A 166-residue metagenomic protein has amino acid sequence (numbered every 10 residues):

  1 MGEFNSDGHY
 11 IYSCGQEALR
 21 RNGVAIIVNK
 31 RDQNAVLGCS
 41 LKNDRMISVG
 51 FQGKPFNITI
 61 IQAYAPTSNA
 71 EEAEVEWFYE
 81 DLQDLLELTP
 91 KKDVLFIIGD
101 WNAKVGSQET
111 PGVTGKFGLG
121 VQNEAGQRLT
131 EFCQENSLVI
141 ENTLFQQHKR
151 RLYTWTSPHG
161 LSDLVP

Functional and structural regions predicted by a protein language model:
M1-P166: A shared catalytic/ligand-binding motif for oxyanion handling
